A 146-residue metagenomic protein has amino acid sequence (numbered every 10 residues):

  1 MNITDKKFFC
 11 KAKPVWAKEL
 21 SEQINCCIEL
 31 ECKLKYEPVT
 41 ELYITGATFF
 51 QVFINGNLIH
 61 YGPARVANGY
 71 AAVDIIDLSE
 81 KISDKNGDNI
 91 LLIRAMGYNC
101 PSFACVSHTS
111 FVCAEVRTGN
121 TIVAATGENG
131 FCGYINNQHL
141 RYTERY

Functional and structural regions predicted by a protein language model:
M1-S21: Glycan-recognition and processing domains
V15-E22, I28-Y146: Accessory beta-strand-rich segments of carbohydrate-active enzymes
